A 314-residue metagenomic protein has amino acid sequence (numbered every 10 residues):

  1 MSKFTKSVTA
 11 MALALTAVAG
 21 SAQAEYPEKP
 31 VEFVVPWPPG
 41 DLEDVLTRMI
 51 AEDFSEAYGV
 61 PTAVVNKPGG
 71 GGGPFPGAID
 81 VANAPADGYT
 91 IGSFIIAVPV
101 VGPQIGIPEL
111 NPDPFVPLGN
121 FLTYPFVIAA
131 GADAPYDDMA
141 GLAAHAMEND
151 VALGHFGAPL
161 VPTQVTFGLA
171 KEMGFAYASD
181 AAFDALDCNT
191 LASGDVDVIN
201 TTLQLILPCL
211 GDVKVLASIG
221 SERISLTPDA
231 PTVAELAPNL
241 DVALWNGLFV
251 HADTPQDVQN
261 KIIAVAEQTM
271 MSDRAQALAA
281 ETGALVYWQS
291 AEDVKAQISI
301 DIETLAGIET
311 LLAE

Functional and structural regions predicted by a protein language model:
M1-T9: Bacterial N-terminal signal peptides that target proteins for export
T9-V18: Bacterial N-terminal signal peptides
V18-A24: Sec/Tat signal peptide C-region and signal peptidase I cleavage site
A24-D113, N149, P159-P162, A170-N200 (+3 more regions): N-terminal (or domain-start) structured segment
E28-V31, E172, Q256-E314: An extracytoplasmic/periplasmic, membrane-proximal ligand-sensing/linker region
P38-G40, I96, G131-Y136, H155-L160 (+4 more regions): Short coil/turn segments
D80-Y89, G102-L186, A243-L278: Hinge/capping helix and adjacent helix->loop/strand transition within the periplasmic-binding protein
T123, Q204-M271, I300-E303: C-terminal lobe and pocket-closing loops of periplasmic/extracytoplasmic Venus-flytrap solute-binding proteins
